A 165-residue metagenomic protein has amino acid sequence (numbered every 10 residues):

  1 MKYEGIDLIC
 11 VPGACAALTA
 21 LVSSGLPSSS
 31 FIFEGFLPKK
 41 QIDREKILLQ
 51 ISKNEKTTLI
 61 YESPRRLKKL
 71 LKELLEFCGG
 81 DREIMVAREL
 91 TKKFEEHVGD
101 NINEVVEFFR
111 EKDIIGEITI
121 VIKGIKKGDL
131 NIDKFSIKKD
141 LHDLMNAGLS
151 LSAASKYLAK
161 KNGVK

Functional and structural regions predicted by a protein language model:
K2-N54: Class I SAM-dependent methyltransferase SAM-binding "motif I" and its flanking Rossmann-like core
C10-G13, I60, V86: General beta-strand structural signal in soluble alpha/beta enzymes
L37-K40, I60, L130: Alpha-helix initiation/capping motif
T57, P64-V164: A contiguous loop/helix-start segment that scaffolds small-molecule binding in enzyme catalytic cores
